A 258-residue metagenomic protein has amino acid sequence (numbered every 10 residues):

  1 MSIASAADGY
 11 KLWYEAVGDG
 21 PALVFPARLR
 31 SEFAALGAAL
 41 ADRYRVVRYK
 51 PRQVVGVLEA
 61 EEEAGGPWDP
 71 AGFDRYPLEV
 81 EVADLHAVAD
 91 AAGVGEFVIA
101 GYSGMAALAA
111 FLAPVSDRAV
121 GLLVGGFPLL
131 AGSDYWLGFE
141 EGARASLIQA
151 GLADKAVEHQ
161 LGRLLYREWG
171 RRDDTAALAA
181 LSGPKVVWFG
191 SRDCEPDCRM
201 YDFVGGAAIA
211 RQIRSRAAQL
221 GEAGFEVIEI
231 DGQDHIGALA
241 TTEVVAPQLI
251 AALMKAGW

Functional and structural regions predicted by a protein language model:
G20-R28: Short beta-strand element of the alpha/beta-hydrolase
A38-G66: Conserved alpha/beta-hydrolase
E79-F97: Conserved acidic catalytic loop of the alpha/beta-hydrolase fold
G95-L130: Conserved hydrolase catalytic core segment
L161-A177, A210-S215: Active-site nucleophile elbow and catalytic-triad environment of alpha/beta-hydrolase enzymes
L181, V187-F189: Short beta-strand/loop motif that positions the catalytic acidic residue of the alpha/beta-hydrolase fold
E195-G232: Conserved loop-alpha-helix segment in the C-terminal half of the alpha/beta-hydrolase fold that carries the catalytic
G221-W258: Catalytic active-site module of serine/aspartate enzymes centered on a nucleophile-bearing elbow/loop
